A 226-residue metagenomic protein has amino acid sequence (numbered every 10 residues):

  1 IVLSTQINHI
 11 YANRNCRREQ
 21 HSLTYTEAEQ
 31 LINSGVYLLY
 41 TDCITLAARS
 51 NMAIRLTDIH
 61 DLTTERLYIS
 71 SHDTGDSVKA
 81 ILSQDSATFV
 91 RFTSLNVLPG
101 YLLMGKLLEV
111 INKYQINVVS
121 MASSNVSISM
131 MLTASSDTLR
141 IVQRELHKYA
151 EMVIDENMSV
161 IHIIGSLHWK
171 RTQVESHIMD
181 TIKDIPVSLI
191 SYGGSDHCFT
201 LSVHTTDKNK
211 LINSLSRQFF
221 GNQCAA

Functional and structural regions predicted by a protein language model:
I1-A226: C-terminal catalytic "cap/lid" subdomain
